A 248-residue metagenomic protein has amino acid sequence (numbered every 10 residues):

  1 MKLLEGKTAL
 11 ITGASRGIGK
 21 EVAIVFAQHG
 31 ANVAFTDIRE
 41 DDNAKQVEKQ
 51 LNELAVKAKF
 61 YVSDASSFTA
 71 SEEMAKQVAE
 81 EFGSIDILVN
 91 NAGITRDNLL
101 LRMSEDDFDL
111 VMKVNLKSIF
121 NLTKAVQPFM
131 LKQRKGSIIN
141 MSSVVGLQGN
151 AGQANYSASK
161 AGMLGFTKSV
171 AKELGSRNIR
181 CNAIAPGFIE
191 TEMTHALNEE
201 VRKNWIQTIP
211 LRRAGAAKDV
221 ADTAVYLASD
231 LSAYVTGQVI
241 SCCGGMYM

Functional and structural regions predicted by a protein language model:
T8, S15-G17: Conserved glycine-rich cofactor-binding loop
H29-Q46: Conserved glycine-rich Rossmann-like NAD(P)H-binding loop of the short-chain dehydrogenase/reductase
L99-L100, S104-D109, T194, W205: Substrate-binding pocket helix/loop in short-chain dehydrogenase/reductase
T123, S159, T167: Active-site helix of classical SDR
P128, K172-S176, A233: Alpha-helical segment proximal to the catalytic Tyr-Lys
S143: Residue(s) in the substrate-gating loop at a strand-loop-helix junction that position the organic substrate next
I179, R213-C242, Y247: C-terminal substrate-recognition "lid" of short-chain dehydrogenase/reductases
